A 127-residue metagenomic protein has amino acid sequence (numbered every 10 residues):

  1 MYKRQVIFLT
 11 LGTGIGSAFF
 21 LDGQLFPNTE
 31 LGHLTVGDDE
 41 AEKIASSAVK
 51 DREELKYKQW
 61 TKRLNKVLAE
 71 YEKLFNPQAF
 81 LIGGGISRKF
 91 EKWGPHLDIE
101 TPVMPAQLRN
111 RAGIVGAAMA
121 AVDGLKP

Functional and structural regions predicted by a protein language model:
K3-L11, F19-P127: ATP-binding/phosphotransfer module of carbohydrate and carboxylate kinases, centering on a glycine-rich
